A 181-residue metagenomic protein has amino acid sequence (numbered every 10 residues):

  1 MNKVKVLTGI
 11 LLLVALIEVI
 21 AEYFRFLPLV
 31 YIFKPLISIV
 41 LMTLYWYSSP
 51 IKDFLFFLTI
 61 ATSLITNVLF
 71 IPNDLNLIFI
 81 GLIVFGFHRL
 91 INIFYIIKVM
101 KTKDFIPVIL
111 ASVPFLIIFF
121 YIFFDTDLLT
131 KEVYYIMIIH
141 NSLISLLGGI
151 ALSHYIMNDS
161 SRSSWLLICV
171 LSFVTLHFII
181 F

Functional and structural regions predicted by a protein language model:
M1-F181: Polytopic alpha-helical membrane-helix bundles and their juxtamembrane interface segments in multi-pass membrane
